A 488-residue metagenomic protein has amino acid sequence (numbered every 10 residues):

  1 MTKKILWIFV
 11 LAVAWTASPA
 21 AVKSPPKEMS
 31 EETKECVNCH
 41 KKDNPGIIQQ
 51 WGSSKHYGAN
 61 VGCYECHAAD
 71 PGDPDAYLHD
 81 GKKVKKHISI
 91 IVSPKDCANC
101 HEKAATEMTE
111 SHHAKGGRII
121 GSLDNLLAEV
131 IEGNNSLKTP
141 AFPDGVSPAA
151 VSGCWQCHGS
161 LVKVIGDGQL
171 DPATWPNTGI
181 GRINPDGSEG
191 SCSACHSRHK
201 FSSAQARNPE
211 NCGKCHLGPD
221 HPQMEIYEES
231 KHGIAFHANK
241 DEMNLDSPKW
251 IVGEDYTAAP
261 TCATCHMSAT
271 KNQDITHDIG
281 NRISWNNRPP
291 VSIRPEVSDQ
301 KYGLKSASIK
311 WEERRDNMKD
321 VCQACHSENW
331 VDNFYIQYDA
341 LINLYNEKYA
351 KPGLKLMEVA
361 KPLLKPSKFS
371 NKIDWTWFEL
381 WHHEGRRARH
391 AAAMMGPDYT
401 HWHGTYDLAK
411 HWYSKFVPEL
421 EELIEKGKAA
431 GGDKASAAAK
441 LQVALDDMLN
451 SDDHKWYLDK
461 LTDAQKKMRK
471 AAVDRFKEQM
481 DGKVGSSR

Functional and structural regions predicted by a protein language model:
M1-I5: Positively charged n-region of N-terminal signal peptides that target proteins for export
W7-P19: Hydrophobic h-region of N-terminal signal peptides that target proteins for export in Gram-negative bacteria
P19-R488: Short sequence/structural segments immediately N-terminal
